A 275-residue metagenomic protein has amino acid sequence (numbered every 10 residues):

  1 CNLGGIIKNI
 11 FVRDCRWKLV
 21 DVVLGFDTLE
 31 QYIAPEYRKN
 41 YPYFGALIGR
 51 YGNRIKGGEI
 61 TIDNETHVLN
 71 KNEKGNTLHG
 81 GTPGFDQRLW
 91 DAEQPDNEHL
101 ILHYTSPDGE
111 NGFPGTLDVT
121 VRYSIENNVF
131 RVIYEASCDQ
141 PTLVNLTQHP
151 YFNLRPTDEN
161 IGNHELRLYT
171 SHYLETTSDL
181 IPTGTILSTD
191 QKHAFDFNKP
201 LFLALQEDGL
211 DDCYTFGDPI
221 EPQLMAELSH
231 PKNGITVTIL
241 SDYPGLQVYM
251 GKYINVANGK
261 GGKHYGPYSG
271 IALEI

Functional and structural regions predicted by a protein language model:
C1-I275: An exposed, glycine/acidic-rich loop-and-rim segment of catalytic or binding clefts
